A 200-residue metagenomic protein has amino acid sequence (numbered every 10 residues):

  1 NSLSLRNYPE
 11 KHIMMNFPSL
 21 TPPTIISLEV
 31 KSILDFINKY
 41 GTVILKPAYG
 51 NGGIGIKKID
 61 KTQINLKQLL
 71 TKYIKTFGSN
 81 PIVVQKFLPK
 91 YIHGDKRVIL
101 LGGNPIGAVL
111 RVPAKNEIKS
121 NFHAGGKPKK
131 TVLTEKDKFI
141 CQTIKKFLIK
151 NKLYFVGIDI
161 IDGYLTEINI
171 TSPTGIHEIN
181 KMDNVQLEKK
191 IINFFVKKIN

Functional and structural regions predicted by a protein language model:
N1, I26, I44-K46, V83 (+1 more regions): A structural signal for short, well-ordered beta-strand segments and their strand-loop junctions that often border
N1-S32: Conserved N-proximal alpha/beta basic substrate-recognition cap immediately N-terminal to, or forming the N-lobe
S2-R6, R111-A114, I161-Y164: Short glycine-enriched loops at secondary-structure junctions
L3, A48, F87-L88, I99 (+2 more regions): Anionic group-transfer/hydrolysis microenvironments
Y8-K11, L34, G53-I56, I168: Short, charged, surface-exposed secondary-structure boundary motifs
P18, F122-K127, S172-T174: Short glycine/proline- and charge-enriched loop/turn segments that cap or connect secondary-structure elements
V30-K31, N38-I44, A48-F139, L148: Phosphate-binding site of ATP-dependent enzymes
V132-N200: ATP-dependent carboxylate activation and anion-phosphoryl transfer catalytic cores that bind Mg-ATP to form
